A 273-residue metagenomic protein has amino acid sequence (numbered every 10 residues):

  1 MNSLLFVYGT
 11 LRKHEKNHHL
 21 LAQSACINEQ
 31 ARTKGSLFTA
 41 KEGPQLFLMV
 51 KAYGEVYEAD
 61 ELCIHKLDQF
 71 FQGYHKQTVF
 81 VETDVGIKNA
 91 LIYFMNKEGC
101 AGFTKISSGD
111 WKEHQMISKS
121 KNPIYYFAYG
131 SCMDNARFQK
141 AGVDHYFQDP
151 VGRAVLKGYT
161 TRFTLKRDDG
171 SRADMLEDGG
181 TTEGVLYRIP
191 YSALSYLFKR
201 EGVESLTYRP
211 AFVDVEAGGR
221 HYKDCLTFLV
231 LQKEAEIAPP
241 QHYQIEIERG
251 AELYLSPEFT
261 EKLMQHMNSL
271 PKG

Functional and structural regions predicted by a protein language model:
M1-G273: Glycine-aromatic micro-motifs
